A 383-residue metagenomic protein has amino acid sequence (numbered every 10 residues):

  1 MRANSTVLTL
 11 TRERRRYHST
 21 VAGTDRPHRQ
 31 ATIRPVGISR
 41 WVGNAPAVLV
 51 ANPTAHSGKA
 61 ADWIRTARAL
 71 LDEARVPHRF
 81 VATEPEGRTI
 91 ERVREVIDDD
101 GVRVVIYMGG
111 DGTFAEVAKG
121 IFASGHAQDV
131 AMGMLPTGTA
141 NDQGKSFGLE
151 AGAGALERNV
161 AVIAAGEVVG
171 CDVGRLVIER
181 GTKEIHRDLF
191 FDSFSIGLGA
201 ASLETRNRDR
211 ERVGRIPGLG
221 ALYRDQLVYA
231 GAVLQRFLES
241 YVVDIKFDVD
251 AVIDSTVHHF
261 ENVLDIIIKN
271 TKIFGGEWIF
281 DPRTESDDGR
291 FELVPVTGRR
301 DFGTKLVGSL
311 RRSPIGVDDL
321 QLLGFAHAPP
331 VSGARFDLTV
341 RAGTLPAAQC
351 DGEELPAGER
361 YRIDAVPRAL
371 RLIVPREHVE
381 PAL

Functional and structural regions predicted by a protein language model:
N4-M108, A115, K119-G120, E157-R158 (+1 more regions): ATP/NTP phosphate-donor binding region
L8-L10, A31-W41, A60, I253-N262 (+1 more regions): ATP/nucleoside-binding phosphotransfer catalytic cores, i.e., glycine-rich phosphate-binding loops
V48, A74, T83, H126-L264: Catalytic core of DAGKc-family lipid kinases
A55, G110-T113, T137-A140, I196 (+1 more regions): Short glycine-rich anion-binding loops that position phosphate/pyrophosphate groups of nucleotides and phosphorylated
T113-F114, I266, G352: Conserved Motif II region of HX4D acyltransferases
E116-A118, G144-K145, A201, E277-W278: Short glycine-/acidic-enriched loop or helix-start segments at secondary-structure transitions that form or flank
S195, G199, I267-P282, E354: Glycine-rich phosphate/pyrophosphate-binding beta-alpha loops
